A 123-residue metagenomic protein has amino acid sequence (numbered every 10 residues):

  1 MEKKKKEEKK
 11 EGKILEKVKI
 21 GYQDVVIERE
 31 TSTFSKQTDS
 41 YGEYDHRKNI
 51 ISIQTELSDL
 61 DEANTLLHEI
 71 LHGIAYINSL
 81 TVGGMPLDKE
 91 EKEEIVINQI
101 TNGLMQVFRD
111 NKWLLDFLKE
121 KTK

Functional and structural regions predicted by a protein language model:
M1-D61, I77-K123: Metalloprotease/metallohydrolase-associated module, dominated by Zn2+-dependent proteases
N64-Y76: Active-site recognition of the HExxH zinc-binding catalytic motif
